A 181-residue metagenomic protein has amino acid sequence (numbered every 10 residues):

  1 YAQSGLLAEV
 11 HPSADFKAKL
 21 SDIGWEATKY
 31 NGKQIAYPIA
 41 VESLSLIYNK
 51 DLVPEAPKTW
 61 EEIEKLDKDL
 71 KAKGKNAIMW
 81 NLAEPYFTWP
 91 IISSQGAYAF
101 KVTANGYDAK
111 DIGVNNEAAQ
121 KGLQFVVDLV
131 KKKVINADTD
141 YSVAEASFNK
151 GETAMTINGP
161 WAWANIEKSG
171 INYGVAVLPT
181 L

Functional and structural regions predicted by a protein language model:
Y1-L44, E55-E64, A72: Hinge/lid segment of periplasmic solute-binding proteins
Q3-A8, N31-K33, S94-Q95, I166-T180: Ligand-binding "clamshell"
G5, Y48, K58, E62-K65 (+8 more regions): Extracytoplasmic/secreted proteins, especially bacterial periplasmic and envelope-associated proteins
H11-L20, L70, Y98-K121, K168 (+1 more regions): Short, solvent-exposed loop/beta-turn-alpha elements that line the ligand-binding surface or hinge of extracytoplasmic
K33-I39, L44, E64-D111, T153: Extracytoplasmic/periplasmic solute-binding protein
D51-T59, Y98, K132: Short helix-loop capping/hinge motifs at secondary-structure junctions, enriched in acidic/polar residues
L66-D67, D108-D138: Glycine-centered hinge/linker elements that transmit conformational signals in sensory and ligand-binding systems
Q124-L181: Extracytoplasmic/periplasmic substrate-binding proteins
